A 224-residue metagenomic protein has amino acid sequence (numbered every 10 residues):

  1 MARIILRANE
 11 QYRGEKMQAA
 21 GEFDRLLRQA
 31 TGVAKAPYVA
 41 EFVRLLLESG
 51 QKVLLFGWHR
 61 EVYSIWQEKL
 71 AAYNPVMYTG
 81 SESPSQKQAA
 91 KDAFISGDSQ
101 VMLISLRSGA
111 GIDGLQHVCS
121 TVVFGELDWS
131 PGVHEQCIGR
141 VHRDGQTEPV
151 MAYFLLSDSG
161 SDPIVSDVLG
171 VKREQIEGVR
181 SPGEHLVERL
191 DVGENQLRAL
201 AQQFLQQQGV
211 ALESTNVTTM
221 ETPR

Functional and structural regions predicted by a protein language model:
M1-Q51, W58-K69, K172-D191: Interdomain linker/hinge connecting the two RecA-like lobes of the SF2 helicase core
R44-E48, I95, Q116: Residue-level signal for alpha-helix termini/capping positions
L54-F56, Y73-A110: Conserved helicase ATPase core of P-loop NTP-dependent helicases/translocases
W58, G80, L127, L155-S157: Cofactor-binding loop segments of dinucleotide-utilizing enzymes, especially the Rossmann-like FAD- and NAD(P)+-binding
V62-Q67, K87-K91, Q100-P149: SF2 helicase motor core recognition
V76, V123, Y153-L155: Hydrophobic/aromatic beta-strand patches that form the interior of the parallel beta-sheet core in alpha/beta enzyme
W129-V217: A conserved SF2-helicase RecA2
